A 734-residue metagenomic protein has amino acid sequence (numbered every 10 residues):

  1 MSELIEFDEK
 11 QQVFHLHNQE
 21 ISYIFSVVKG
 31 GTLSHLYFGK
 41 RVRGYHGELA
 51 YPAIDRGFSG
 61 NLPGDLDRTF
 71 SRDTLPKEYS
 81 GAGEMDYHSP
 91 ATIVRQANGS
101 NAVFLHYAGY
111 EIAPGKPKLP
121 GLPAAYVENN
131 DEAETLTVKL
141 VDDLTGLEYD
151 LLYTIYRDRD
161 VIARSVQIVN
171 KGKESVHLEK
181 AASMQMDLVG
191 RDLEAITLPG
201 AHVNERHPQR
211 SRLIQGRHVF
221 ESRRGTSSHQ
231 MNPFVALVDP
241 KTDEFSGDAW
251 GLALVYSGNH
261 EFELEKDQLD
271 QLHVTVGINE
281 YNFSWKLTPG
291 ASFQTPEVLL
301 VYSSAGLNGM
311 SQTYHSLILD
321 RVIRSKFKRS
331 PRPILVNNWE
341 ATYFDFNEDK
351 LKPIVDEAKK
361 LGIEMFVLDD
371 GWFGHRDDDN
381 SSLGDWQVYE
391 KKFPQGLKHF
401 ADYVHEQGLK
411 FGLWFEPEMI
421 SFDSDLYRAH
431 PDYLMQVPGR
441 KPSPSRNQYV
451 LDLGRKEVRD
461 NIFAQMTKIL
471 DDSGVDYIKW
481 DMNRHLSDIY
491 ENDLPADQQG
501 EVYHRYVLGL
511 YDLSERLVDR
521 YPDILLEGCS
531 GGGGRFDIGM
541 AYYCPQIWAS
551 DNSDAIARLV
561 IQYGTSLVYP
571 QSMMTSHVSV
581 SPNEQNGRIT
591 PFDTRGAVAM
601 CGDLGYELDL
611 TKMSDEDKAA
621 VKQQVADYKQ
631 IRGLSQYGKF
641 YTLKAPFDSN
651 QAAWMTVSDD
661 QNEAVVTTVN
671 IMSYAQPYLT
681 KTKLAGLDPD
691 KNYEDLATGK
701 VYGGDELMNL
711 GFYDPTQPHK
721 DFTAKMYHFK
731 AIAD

Functional and structural regions predicted by a protein language model:
F7, Q12-H15, L33-E265, Y281 (+1 more regions): Polysaccharide-binding surfaces and accessory modules of carbohydrate-active proteins
E20, V166, G290, V336 (+6 more regions): Conserved, mostly hydrophobic/aromatic
T74, G81-L119, S246-N259, V301-K326 (+5 more regions): Glycine-rich, aromatic-flanked loop segments that form ligand/cofactor-binding clefts across common enzyme folds
S100-H106, W285-S304, F722-K730: Short Pro-Gly-centered flexible turn/kink motifs
V235, E244, P646-P689: Carbohydrate-binding surface patches
F327-A464, Y477, I489: Aromatic-lined carbohydrate-binding/catalytic grooves of carbohydrate-active enzymes
P394-G396, M435-P591, D603, K612: Active-site neighborhood of glycoside hydrolase catalytic domains
G704-D734: C-terminal beta-strand-rich structural cap/linker in extracellular carbohydrate-active enzymes
